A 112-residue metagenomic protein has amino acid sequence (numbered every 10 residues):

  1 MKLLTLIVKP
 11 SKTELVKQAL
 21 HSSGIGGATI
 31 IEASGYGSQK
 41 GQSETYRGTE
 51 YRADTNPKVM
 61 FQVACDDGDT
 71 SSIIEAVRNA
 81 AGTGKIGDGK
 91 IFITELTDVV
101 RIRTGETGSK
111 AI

Functional and structural regions predicted by a protein language model:
M1-I112: Positively charged, small/polar-rich N-terminal and surface patches that mediate targeting and assembly and bind
